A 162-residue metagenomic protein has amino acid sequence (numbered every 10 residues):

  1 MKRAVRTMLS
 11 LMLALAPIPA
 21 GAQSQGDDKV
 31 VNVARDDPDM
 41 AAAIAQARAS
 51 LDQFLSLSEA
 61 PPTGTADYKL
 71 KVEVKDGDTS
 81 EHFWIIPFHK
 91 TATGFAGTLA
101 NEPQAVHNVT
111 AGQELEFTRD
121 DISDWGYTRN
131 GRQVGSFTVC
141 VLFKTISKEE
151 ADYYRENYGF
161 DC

Functional and structural regions predicted by a protein language model:
A4, L9, A20-W84, H89-C162: Mixed-charge, low-complexity intrinsically disordered regions
L13-P17: Hydrophobic core
